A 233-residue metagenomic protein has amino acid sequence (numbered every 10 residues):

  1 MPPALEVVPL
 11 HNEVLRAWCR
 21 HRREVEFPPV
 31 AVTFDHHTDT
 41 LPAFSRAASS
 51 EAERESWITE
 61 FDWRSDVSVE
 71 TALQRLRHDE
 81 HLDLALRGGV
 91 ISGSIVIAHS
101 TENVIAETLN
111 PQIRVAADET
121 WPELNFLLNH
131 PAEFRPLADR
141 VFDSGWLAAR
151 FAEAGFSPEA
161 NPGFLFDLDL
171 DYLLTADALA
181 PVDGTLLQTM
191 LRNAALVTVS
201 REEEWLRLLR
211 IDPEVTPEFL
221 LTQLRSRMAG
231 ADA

Functional and structural regions predicted by a protein language model:
M1-A31, F44, S56, E60-W63 (+2 more regions): Catalytic cores of soluble, metal-dependent hydrolases
A31-L41: Long, hydrophobic, well-ordered secondary-structure blocks that form the structural core and pocket-lining surfaces
R46-S49: Short secondary-structure boundary/capping segments
